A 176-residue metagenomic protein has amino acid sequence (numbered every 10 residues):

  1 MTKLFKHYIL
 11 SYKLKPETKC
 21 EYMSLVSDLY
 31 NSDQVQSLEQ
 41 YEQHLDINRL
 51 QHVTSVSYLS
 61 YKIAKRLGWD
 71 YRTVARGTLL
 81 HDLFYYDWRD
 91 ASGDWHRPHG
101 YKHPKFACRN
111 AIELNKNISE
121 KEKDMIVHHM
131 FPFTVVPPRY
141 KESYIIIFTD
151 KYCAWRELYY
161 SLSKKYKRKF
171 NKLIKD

Functional and structural regions predicted by a protein language model:
M1-D176: Metal-dependent phosphohydrolase cores
